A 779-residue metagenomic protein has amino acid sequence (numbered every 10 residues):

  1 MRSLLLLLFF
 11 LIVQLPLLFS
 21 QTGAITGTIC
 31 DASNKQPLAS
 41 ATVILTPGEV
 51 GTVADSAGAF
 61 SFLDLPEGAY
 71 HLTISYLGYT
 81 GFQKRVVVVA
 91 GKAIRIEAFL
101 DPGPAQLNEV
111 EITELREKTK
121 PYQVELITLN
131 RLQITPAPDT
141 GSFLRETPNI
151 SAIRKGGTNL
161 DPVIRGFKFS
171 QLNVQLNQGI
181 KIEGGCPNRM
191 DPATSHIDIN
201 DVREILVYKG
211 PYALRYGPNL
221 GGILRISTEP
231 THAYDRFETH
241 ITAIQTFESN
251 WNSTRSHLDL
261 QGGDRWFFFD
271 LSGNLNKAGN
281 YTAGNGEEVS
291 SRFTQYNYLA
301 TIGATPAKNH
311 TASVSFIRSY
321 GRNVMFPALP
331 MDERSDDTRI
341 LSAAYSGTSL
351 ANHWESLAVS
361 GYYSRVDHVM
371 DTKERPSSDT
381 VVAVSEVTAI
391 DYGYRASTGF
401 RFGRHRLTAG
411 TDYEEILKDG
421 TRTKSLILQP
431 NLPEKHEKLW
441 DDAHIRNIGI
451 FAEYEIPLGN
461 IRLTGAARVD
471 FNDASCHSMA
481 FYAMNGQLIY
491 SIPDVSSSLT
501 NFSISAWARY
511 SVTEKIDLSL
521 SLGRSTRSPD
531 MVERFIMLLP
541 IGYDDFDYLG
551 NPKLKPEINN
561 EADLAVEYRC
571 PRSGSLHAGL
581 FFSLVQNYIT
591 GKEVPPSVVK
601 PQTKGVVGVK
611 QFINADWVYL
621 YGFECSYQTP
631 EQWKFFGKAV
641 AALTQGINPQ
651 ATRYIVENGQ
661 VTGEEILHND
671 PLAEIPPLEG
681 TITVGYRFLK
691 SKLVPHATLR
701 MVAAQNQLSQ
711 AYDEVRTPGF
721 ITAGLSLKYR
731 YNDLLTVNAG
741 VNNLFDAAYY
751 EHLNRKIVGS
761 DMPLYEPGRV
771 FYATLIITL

Functional and structural regions predicted by a protein language model:
C30, A41-T46, S75-Y79, V89 (+2 more regions): Short, acidic, small-residue-rich periplasmic hinge/interaction motif at the N-terminus of Gram-negative outer-membrane
L63, K181-P211: Short acidic/polar hinge/loop motifs at secondary-structure boundaries that mediate gating or recognition
I197-T242, T778: A beta-strand signature from Gram-negative outer-membrane beta-barrel systems, especially the internal plug domain
A278, G284-N285, S291-Q295, N309-L357 (+4 more regions): Flexible loop and strand-edge segments within Gram-negative outer membrane beta-barrel domains
Y296, G303-P306, R509, L520 (+3 more regions): Conserved C-terminal beta-signal and adjacent last beta-strands/turns of outer-membrane beta-barrel proteins
L299, V387-S397, L439, I445-G449 (+5 more regions): Outer membrane beta-barrel strand-and-loop segments of large Gram-negative receptors, especially TonB-dependent
A307, R404, D441-V585, A642 (+2 more regions): Structural signature of Gram-negative outer-membrane beta-barrels, strongest in the C-terminal barrel of TonB-dependent
P457, N472, F581-L584, V606-S709: Gram-negative outer-membrane beta-barrel transporters
